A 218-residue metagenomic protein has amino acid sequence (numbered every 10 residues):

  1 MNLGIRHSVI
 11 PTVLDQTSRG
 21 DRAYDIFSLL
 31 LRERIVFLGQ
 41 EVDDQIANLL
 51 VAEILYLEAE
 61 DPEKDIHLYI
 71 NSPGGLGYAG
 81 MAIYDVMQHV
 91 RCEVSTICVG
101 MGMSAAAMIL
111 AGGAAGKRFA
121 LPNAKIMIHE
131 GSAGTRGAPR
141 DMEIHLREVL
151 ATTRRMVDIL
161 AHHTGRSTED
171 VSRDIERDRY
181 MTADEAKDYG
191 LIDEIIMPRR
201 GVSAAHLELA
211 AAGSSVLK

Functional and structural regions predicted by a protein language model:
M1-A105, A111-K218: N-terminal organellar transit peptides
